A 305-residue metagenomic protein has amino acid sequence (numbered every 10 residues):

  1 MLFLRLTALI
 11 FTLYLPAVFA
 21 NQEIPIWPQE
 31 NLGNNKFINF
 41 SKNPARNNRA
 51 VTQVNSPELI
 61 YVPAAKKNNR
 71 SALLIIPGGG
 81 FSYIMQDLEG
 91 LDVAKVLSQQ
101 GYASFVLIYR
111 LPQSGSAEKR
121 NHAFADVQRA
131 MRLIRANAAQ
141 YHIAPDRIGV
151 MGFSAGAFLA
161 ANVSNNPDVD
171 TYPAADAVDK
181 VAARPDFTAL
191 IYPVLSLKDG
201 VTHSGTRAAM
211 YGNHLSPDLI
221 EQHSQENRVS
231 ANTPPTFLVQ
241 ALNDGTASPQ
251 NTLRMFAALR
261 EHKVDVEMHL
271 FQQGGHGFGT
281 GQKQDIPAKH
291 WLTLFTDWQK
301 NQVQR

Functional and structural regions predicted by a protein language model:
L15-P16: N-terminal signal peptide c-region/cleavage motif recognized by signal peptidases
N21-K66: N-terminal cap/lid segment of alpha/beta-hydrolase-fold proteins
S41-R46, P193-R228, P234: Mobile cap/lid helix-loop segments that gate and shape the active-site cleft of serine hydrolases
R70-G78: Short beta-strand element of the alpha/beta-hydrolase
M85-D87, L91-V93, L107-P145, Q282-A288: Catalytic nucleophile-loop/oxyanion-hole region of alpha/beta-hydrolase and closely related hydrolase-like folds
A117, P249-R305: C-terminal catalytic histidine-bearing segment of alpha/beta-hydrolase fold enzymes
R129-T202, I220: Primarily recognizes the serine-hydrolase "nucleophile elbow" in alpha/beta-hydrolase and SGNH/GDSL folds
L238-Q240, D244: Short beta-strand/loop motif that positions the catalytic acidic residue of the alpha/beta-hydrolase fold
